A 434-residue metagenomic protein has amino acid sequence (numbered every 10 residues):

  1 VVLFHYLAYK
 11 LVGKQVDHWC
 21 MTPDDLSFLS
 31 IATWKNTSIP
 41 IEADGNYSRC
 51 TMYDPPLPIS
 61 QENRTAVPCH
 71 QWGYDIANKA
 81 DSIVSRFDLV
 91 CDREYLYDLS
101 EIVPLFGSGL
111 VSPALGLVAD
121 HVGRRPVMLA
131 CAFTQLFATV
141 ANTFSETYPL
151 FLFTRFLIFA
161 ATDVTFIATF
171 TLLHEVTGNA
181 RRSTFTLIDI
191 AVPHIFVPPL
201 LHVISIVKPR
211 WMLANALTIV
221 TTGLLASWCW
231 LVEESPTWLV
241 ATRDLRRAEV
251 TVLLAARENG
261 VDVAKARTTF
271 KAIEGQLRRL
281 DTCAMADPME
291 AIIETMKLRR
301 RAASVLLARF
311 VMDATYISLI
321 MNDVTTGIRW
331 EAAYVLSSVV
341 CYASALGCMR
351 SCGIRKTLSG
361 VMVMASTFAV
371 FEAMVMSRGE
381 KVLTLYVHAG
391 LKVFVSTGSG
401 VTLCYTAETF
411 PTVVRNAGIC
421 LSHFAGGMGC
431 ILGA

Functional and structural regions predicted by a protein language model:
V2-Y6, L105-V111, T162-I167, T171 (+7 more regions): Glycine-rich segments within core transmembrane alpha-helices of 12-TM secondary carriers
L3, L7, R155, F159 (+2 more regions): C-terminal transmembrane bundle
K14-N63, H70, V207-L280: Central mid-sequence intracellular linker of multi-pass
V16, V118, I204, C348-S351: Hydrophobic alpha-helical transmembrane and interfacial-helix anchor sites in secondary transporters
E42-Y95, R257-T326: Flexible cytoplasmic loops linking transmembrane helices in multi-pass membrane transporters
V84-F87, V164-T177, L319, S396-V413: Intracellular juxtamembrane helix-capping segments at the cytosolic ends of symmetry-related transmembrane helices
G123, F144-P149, A161, G178 (+2 more regions): Helix-breaking motifs and short loop linkers at transmembrane-helix boundaries and internal kinks in secondary membrane
P126-A141, P149, V192, V340 (+1 more regions): Structural signature of the two symmetry-related core transmembrane helices
